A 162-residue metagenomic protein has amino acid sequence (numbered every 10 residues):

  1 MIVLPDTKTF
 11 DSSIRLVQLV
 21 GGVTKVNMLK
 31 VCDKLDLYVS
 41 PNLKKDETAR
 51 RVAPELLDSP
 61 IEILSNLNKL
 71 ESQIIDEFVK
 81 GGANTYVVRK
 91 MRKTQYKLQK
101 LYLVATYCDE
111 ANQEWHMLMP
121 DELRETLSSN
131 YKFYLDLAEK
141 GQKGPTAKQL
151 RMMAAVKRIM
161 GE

Functional and structural regions predicted by a protein language model:
M1-Q142: Basic helix-extension-helix modules of the SAP/HeH family
L118-M119, L135-E162: Intrinsically disordered, low-complexity segments enriched in small residues
